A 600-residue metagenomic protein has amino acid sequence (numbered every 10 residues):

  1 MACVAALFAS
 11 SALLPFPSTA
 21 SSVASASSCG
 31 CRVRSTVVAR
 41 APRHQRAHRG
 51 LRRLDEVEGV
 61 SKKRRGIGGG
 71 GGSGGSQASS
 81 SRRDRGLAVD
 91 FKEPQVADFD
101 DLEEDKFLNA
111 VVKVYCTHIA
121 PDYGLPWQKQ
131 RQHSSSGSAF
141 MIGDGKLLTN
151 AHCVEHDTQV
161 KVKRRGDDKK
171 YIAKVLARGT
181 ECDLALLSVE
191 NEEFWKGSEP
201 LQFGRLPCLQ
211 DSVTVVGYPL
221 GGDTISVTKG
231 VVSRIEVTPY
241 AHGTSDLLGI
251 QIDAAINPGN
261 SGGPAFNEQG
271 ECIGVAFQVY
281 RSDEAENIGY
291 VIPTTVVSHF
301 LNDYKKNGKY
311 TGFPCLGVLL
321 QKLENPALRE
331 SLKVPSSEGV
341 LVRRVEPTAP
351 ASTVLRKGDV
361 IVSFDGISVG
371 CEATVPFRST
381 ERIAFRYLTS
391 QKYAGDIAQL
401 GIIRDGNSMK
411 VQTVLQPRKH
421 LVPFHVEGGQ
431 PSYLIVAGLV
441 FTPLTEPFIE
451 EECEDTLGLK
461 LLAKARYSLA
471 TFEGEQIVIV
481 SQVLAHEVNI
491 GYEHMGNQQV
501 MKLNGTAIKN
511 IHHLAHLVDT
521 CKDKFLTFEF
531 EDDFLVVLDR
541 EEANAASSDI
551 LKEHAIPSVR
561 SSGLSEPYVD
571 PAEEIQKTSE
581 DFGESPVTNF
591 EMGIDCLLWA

Functional and structural regions predicted by a protein language model:
M1-A41: N-terminal chloroplast transit peptides
Q95-D100, P121-D144, N150, K170-I172 (+4 more regions): A conserved glycine-rich beta-strand in the N-terminal activation segment of trypsin-fold
D98-E104, V114, P219-D223, C272-S336 (+6 more regions): C-terminal cap/linker of serine protease catalytic domains
A110-V111, Y115, K146-A151, L206-P219 (+5 more regions): Active-site-proximal beta-strands of protease catalytic cores
V114, L125-Q128, E190-P200, S226-E286 (+2 more regions): Active-site region of chymotrypsin-like
A120, G143-I225, G249, P258 (+1 more regions): Conserved active-site neighborhood of the chymotrypsin/trypsin-like protease fold
Q130-R131, S138, A254-G259, G263-P264 (+3 more regions): PDZ/PDZ-like domain segments forming the peptide/carboxylate-binding groove, activating on the N-terminal beta-strands
C153-H156, P350-S352, S363-G401, K502-D532: PDZ domains, with a preference for the canonical peptide-binding region formed by the helix
